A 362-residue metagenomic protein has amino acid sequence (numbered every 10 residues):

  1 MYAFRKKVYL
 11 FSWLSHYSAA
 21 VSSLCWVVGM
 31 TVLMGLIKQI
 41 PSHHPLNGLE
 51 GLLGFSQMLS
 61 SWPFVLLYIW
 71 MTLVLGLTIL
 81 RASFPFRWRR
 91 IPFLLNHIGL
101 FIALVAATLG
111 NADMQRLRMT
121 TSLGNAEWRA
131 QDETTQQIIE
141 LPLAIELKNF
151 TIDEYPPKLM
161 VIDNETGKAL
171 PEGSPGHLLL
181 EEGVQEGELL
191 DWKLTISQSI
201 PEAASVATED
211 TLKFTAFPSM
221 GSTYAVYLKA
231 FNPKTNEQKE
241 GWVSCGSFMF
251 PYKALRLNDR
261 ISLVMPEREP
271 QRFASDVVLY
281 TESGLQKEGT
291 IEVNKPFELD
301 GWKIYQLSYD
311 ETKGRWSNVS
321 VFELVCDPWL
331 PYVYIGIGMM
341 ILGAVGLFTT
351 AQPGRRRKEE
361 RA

Functional and structural regions predicted by a protein language model:
M1-A362: Solvent-exposed, non-transmembrane regions of integral membrane proteins
